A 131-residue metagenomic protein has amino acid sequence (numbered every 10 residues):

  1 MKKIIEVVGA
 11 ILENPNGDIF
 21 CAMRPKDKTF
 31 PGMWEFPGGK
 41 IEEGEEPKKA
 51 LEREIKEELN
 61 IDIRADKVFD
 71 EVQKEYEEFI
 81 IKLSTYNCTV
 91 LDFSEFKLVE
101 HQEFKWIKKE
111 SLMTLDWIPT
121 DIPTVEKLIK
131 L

Functional and structural regions predicted by a protein language model:
M1-I19, K40: Conserved N-terminal beta-strand and adjoining loop/helix that marks the start of the Nudix/MutT-like hydrolase domain
K2, I11, K26-D27, Q73 (+1 more regions): Short secondary-structure boundary/capping segments
V7, T29, E100-H101: A short beta-loop-beta micro-motif enriched in histidine and acidic residues
A10, A65-V68: Generic preference for hydrophobic
L12-N14, M23, V90: Residue-level signal for short segments within beta-strands and strand-turn junctions of well-structured beta-sheet
D18-E57: Conserved Nudix-box catalytic region and its N-terminal flanking loop in Nudix hydrolases and closely related
I41-A65, V72-T124: Unchanged
K127-L131: C-terminal alpha-helix
